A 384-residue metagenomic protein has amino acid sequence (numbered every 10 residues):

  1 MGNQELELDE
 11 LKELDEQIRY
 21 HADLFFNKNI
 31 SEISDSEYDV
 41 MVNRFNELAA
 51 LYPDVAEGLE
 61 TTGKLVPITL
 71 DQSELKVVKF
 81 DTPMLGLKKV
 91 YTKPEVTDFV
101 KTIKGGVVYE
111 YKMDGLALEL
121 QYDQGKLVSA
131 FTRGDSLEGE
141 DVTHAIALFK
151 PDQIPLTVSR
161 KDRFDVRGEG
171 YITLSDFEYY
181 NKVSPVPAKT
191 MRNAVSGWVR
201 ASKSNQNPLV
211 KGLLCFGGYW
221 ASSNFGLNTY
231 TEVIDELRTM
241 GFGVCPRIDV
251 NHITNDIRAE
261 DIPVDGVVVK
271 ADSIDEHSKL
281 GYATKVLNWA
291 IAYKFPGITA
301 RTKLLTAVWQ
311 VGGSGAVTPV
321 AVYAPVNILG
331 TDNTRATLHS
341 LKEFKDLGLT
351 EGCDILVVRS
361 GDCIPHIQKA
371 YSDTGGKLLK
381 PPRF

Functional and structural regions predicted by a protein language model:
M1-V158, D275-W289: Phosphate/adenylate-binding "loop-and-lid" substructures adjacent to NTP/NAD/dNTP-binding pockets in NTP-dependent
H21, Y38, L87, L120 (+5 more regions): A residue-level signal for conserved active-site and pocket-lining positions in enzyme catalytic cores
M41-L51, T334-F384: C-terminal interaction appendages of subunits in large macromolecular complexes
Y91-T97, G168-G170, L174-L341: Long, charge-dense accessory insertions within large macromolecular proteins
Q121, K303-T306, V322, L356 (+1 more regions): Residues located in well-ordered beta-strands
G125, W309-S314, D362, S372-G376: Short, conserved beta-turn/loop elements at beta-strand boundaries and strand-helix junctions
L127-A130, V268-A271, V357: Short hydrophobic-aromatic micro-motifs
Q153-V158, D162-F177, E351-H366: Flexible glycine-rich surface loops and low-complexity tracts that mediate binding to linear polymers
